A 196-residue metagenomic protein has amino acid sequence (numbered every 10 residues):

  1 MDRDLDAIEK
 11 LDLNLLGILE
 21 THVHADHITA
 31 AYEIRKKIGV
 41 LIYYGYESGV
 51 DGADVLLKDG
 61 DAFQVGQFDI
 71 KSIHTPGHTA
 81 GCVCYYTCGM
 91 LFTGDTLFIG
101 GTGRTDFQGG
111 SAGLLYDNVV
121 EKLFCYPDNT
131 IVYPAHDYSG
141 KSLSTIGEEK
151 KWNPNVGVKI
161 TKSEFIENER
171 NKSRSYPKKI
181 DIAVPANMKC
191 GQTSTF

Functional and structural regions predicted by a protein language model:
M1-L15, D51-D137: Catalytic core of the metallo-beta-lactamase
M1-Y43: Active-site metal-binding motif and surrounding structural segment of the metallo-beta-lactamase
K10, R35-G39, D59-F63, K150-K151: Short, hinge-like loop/turn segments at secondary-structure boundaries
L19, Y46, H136: Residues at the C-termini of beta-strands that transition into short coil/loop
I28, G101, S142: Conserved protein kinase catalytic core
K37, G100-G101, N168: Residues that scaffold the ATP/ADP-binding catalytic core of kinase and kinase-like folds
Y44-V50: Short, polar loop motifs at secondary-structure junctions
D117-I131, A135-F196: Accessory terminal helices/loops
